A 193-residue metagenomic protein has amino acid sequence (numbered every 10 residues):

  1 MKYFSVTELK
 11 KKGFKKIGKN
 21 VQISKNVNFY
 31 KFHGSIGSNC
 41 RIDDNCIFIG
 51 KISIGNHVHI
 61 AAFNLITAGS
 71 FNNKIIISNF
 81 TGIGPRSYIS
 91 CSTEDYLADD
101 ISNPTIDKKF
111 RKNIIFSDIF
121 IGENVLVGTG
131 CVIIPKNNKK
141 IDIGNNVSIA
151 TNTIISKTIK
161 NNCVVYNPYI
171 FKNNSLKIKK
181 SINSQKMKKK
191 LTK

Functional and structural regions predicted by a protein language model:
M1-N39, T192-K193: Extended, small-residue-rich solenoid/repeat segments and analogous flexible loops that form exposed scaffolds
V6, F116, S184-M187: Short amphipathic alpha-helical segments that mediate assembly, nucleic-acid/protein binding, or membrane association
V27-I36, I42-I143, C163, P168-Y169 (+1 more regions): Flexible, glycine/small-residue-enriched loop-and-beta-strand segment within the central core of proteins
K157: Short helix N-cap motif at coil->helix boundaries in the Bergerat
K160: Catalytic beta-strand/loop signature of glycosyltransferases that borders the donor
K180-K193: Charged, low-complexity C-terminal accessory regions
